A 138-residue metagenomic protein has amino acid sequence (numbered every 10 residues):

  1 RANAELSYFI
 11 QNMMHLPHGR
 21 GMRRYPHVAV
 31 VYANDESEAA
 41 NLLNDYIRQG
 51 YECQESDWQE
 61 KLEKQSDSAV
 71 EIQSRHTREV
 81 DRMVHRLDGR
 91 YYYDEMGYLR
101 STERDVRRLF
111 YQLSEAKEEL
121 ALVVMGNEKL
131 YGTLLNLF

Functional and structural regions predicted by a protein language model:
R1-F138: The feature marks helicase ATPase cores and/or their adjacent C-terminal helical subdomains in SF1/SF2/AAA+ helicases
